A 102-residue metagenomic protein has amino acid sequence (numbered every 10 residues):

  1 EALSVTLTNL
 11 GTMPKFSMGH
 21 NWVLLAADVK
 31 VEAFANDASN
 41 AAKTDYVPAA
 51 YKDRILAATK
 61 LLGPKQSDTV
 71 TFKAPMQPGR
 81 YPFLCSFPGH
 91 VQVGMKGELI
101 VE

Functional and structural regions predicted by a protein language model:
E1-S17, W22-L24, D68-M76, Y81-P82 (+1 more regions): Beta-strand cores of secreted/periplasmic/IMS beta-sandwich domains, seen most often in copper-related folds
L3-N9, S39, K43-A49, S86-F87 (+1 more regions): Aromatic-enriched hydrophobic runs in primary sequence
L10-T12, W22, A50, A58-G63 (+1 more regions): Short, flexible coil/linker segments at or flanking structured domains
A26-D28, V91: Solvent-exposed strand-loop boundary residues in beta-sheet-rich modules
V29-M76: Extracytoplasmic beta-sandwich strand-turn segments characteristic of Greek-key/jelly-roll folds
A57-E102: Extracellular/periplasmic metallocenter environments
